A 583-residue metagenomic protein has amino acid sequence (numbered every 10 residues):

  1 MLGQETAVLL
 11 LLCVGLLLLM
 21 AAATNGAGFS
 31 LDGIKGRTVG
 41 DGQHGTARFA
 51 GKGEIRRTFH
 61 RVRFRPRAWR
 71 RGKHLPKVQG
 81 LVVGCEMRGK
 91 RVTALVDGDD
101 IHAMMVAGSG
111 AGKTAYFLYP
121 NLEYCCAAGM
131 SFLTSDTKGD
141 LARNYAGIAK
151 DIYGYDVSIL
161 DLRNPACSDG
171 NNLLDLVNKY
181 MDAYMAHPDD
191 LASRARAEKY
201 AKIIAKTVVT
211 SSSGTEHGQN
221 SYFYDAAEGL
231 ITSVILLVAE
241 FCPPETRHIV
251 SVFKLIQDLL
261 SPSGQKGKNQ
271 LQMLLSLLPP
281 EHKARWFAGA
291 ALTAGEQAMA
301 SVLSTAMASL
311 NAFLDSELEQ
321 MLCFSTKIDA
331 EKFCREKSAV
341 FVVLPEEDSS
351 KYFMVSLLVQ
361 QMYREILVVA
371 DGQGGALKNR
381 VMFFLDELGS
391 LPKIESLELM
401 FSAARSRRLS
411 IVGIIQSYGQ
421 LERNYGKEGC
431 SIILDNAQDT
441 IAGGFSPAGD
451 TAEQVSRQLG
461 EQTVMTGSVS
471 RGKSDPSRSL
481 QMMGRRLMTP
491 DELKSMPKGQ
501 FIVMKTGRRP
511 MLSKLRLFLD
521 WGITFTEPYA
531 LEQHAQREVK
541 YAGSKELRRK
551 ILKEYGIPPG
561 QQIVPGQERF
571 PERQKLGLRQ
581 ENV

Functional and structural regions predicted by a protein language model:
M1-A111, A115-E123, A128, A166 (+2 more regions): Basic- and hydrophobic-enriched, low-structure N-terminal and domain-boundary segments that flank ATP-binding catalytic
L2-Q4, Q454-Q458, R508: Short intrinsically disordered, low-complexity coil segments enriched in acidic
G28-F59, R63, G89-K90, F241-K254 (+4 more regions): Short, exposed beta-strand "edge-strand" segments with a Pro/Gly-rich flavor and a Y/T-containing core
L75-K90, A94-L409, N424-K427, D491-L512 (+1 more regions): P-loop NTPase motor domains
F401-I502: Conserved ATP-driven motor cores of ASCE-family P-loop NTPases powering translocation/secretion/packaging/pilus
R516: Short, surface-exposed polybasic-aromatic patches that bind anionic ligands, especially phosphate groups
